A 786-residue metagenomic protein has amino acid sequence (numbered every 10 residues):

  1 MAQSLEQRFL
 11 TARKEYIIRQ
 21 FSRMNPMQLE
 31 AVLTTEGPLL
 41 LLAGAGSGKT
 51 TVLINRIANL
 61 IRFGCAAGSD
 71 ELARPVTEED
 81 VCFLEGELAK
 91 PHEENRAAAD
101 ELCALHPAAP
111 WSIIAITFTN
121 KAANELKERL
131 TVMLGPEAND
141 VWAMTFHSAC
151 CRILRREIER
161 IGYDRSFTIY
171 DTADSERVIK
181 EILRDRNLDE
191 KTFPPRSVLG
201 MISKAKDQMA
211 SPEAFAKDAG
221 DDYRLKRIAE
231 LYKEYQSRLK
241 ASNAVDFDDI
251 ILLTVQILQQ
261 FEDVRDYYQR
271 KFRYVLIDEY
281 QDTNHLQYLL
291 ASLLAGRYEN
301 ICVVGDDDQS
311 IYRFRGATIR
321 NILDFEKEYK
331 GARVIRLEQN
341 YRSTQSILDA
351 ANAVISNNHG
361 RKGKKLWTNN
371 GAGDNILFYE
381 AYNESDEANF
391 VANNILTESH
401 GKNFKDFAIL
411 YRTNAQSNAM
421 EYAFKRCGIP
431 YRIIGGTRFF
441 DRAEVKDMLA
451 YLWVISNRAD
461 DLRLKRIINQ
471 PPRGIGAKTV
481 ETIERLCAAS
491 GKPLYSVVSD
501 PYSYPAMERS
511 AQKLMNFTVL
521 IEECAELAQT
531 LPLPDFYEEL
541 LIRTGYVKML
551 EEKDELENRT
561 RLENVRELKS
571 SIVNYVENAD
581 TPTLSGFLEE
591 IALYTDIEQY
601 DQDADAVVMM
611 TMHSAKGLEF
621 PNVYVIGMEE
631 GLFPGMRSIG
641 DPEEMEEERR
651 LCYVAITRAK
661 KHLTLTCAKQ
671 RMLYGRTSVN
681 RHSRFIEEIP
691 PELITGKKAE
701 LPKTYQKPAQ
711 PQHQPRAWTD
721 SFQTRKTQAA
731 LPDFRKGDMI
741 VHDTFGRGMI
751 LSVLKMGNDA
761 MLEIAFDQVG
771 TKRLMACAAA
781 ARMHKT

Functional and structural regions predicted by a protein language model:
M1-R165, I169, S242, D266 (+2 more regions): P-loop NTPase Walker
R23, D70, D80, E87-A98 (+5 more regions): Conserved helicase/translocase P-loop NTPase motor core
A31, T35, A138-V141, I158-D249 (+4 more regions): ATP-hydrolysis module of ASCE/P-loop NTPase motor domains, specifically the Walker B Asp-Glu catalytic pair
L33, G37, L105-P110, Q256-V275 (+1 more regions): Short basic/glycine-enriched coil/helix segment immediately N-terminal to the Walker B
T50-L53, G68, V76, C82 (+8 more regions): Helicase P-loop NTPase motor core
K217, D221, N403, S417-I429 (+3 more regions): Conserved helicase C-terminal RecA-like lobe
Q281-G360, K364-N369, R485-A489, Y502-S503 (+1 more regions): Conserved helicase motor core of SF1/SF2 NTP-dependent helicases
G627-T771, C777-T786: C-terminal accessory regions
